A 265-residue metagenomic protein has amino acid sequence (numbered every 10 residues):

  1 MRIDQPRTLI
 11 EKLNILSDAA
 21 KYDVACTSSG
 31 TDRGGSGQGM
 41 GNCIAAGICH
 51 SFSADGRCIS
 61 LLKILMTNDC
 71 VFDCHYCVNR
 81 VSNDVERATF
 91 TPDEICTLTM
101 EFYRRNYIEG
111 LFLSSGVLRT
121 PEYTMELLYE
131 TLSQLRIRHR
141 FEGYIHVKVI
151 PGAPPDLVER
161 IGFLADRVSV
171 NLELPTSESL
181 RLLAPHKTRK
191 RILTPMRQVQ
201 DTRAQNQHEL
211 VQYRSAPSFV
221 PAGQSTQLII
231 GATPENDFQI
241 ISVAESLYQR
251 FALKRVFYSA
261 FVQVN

Functional and structural regions predicted by a protein language model:
M1-D69: Flexible, acidic/Gly-rich N-terminal and inter-domain linker regions that tether and position cofactor-handling modules
L61, C74, L113, V170 (+1 more regions): Conserved, mostly hydrophobic/aromatic
I64-D93: Canonical Radical SAM [4Fe-4S] cluster-binding loop centered on the CxxxCxxC motif and its immediate flanking residues
F72-Y76, Y107-I108, E173: Residues forming anionic-ligand binding surfaces in small-molecule and nucleic-acid pockets of primarily soluble enzymes
C77, G110-L113, V168-V170, V256: Hydrophobic residues within beta-strands of alpha/beta enzymes
N79-V85, L111-P121, I145, L180: Short acidic, glycine/Ser/Thr-rich loop/turn "cap" segments at secondary-structure junctions
C96, R119-N265: Conserved AdoMet/S-adenosylmethionine-binding subsite of the radical SAM
L98-S114: Short Fe-S-cluster ligation motifs
